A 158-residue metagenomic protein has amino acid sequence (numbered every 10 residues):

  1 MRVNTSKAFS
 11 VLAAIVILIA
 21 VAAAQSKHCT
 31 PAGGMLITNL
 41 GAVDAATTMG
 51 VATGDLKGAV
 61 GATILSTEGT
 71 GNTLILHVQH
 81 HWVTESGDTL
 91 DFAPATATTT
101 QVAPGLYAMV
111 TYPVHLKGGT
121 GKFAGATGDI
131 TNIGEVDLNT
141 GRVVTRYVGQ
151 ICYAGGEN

Functional and structural regions predicted by a protein language model:
R2-V11: Bacterial N-terminal signal peptides that target proteins for export
V3, I19-A23: Glycine-centered signal
S10-A20: Bacterial N-terminal signal peptides
Q25-N158: Beta-strand-enriched cores of mature, soluble protein domains
